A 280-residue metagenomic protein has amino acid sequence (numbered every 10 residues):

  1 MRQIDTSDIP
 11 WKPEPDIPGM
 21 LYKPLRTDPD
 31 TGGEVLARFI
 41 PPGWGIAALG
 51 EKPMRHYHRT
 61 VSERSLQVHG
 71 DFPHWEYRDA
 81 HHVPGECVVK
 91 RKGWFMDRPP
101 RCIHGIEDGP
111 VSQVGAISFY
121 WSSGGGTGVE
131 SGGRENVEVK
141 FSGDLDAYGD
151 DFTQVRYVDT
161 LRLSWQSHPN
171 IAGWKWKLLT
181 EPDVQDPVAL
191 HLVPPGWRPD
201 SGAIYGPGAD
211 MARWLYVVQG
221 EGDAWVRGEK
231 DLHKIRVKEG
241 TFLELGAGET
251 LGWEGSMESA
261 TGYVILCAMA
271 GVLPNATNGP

Functional and structural regions predicted by a protein language model:
M1-F39, P84-C87, E130-A189, P280: A short, N-terminal "cap"/entry segment at the start of jelly-roll beta-barrel domains of the cupin/DSBH fold
Y22-P24, V35-F39, R64, C87 (+7 more regions): Conserved hydrophobic/aromatic beta-strand scaffold that supports enzyme active sites
D30-G32, P41-I46, C102, V184-Q185 (+2 more regions): Short, charged/polar surface micro-motifs in flexible loops or helix N-caps
V35, T60-S62, H104, D186-V188 (+2 more regions): Short, surface-exposed coil-to-beta transition loops
P41-W44, G50-V83, Y205-E229: Glycine- and acidic-residue-biased ligand/ion/polar-headgroup-sensing regions
F72-I103, D223-E249: Short acidic-glycine-tyrosine-enriched beta hairpin
G105-L161, G252-P280: Double-stranded beta-helix
S167-E229, K234, E239, S256: Acidic/His-leaning functional-site neighborhoods
